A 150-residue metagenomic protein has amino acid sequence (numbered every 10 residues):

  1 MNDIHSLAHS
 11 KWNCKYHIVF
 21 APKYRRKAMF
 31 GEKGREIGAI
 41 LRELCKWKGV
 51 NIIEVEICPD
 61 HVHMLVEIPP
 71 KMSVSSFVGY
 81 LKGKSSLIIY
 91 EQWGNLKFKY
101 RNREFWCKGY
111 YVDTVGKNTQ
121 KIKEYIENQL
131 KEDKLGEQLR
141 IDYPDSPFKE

Functional and structural regions predicted by a protein language model:
M1-E150: Basic nucleic-acid-binding interfaces
